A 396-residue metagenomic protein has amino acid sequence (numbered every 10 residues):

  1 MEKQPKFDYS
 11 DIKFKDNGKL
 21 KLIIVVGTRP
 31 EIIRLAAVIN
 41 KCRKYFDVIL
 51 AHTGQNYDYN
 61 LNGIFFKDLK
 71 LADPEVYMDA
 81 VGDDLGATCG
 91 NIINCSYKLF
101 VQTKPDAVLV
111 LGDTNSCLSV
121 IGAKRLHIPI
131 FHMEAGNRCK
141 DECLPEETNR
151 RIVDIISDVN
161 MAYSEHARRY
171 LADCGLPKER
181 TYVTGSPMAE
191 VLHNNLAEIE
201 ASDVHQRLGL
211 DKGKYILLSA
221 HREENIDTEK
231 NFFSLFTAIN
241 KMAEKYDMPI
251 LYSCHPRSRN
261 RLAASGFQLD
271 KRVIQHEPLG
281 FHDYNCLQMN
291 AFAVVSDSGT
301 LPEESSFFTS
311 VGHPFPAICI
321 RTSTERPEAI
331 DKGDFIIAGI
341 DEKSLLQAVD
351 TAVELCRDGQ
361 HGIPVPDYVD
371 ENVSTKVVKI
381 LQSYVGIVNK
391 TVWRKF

Functional and structural regions predicted by a protein language model:
M1-M248, S258-F396: Nucleotide-activated sugar donor-binding and catalytic core shared by glycosyltransferases and related lipid-linked
